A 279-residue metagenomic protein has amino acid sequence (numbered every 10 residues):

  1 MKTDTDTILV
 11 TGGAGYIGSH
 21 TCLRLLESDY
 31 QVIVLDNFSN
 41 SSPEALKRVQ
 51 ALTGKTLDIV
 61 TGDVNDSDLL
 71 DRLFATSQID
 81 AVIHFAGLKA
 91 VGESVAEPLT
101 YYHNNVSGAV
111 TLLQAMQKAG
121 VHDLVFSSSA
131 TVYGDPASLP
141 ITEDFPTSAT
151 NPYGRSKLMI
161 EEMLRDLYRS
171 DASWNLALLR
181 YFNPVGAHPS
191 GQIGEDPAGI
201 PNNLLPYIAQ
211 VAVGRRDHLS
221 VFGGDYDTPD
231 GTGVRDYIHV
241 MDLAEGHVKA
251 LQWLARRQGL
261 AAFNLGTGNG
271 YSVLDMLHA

Functional and structural regions predicted by a protein language model:
M1-A187: N-terminal Rossmann-like NAD(P)+-binding domain of SDR-like oxidoreductases, especially those catalyzing
Y102, T150-L158, G194, A198-N202 (+2 more regions): Short-chain dehydrogenase/reductase
G186-H188, D225-Y226: Short, basic/glycine-rich phosphate-binding loops at helix/coil junctions that contact nucleotide phosphates
S190-Q192: Catalytic core of nucleotidyl cyclases, primarily class III adenylyl/guanylyl cyclases
L205-A279: C-terminal substrate-binding subdomain of Rossmann-fold SDR/epimerase-dehydratase oxidoreductases
